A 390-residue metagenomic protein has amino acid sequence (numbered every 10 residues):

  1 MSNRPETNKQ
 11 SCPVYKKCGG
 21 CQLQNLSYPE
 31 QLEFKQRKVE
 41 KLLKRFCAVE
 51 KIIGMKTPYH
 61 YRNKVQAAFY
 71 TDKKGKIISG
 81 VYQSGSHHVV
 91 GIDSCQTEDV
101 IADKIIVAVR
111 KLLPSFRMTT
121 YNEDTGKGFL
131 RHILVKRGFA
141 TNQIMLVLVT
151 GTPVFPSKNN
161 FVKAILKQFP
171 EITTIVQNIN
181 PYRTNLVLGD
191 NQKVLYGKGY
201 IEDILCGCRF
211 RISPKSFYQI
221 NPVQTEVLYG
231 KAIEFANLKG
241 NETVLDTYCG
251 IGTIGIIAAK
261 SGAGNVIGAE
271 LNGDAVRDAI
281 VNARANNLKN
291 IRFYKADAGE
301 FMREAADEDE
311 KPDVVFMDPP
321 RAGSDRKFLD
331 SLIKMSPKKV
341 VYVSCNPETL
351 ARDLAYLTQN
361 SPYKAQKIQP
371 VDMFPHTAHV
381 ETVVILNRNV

Functional and structural regions predicted by a protein language model:
M1-S11: Short, intrinsically disordered, charge-biased short linear motifs at domain edges
S2, S157-N159, K163-V390: Rossmann-like S-adenosyl-L-methionine
E6, Q22-T120, V135, A140 (+1 more regions): Extended interfacial segments that mediate partner engagement and assembly in macromolecular machines
K9-S27, I251: Local cysteine-cluster metal-coordination motifs and their immediate loop/turn environment, predominantly Fe-S cluster
N63, N142-I144, N241-E242: Nucleotide donor/acceptor-binding cores
G80-Q83, V147-V149, A279: Short, acidic/hydrophobic/Gly-rich beta-strand patch recurrent on exposed beta strands that often constitutes part
T119-K127, V244: Short helix/loop segment immediately N-terminal to the Walker
V135, N142-G151, R209-S213: Short, aliphatic-rich beta-strand segments
